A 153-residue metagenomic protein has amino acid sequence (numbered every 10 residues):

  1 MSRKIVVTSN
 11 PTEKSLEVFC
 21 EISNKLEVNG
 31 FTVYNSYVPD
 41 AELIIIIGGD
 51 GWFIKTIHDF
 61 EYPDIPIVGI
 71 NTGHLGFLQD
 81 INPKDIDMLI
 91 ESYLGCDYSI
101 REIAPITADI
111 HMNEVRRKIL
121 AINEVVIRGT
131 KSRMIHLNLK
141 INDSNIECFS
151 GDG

Functional and structural regions predicted by a protein language model:
M1-L43, I47, K55-H58, P83-R101 (+1 more regions): ATP/NTP phosphate-donor binding region
A41, D152-G153: Short, surface-exposed beta-edge/turn micro-motifs
G49-W52, G73-L75: Short glycine-rich anion-binding loops that position phosphate/pyrophosphate groups of nucleotides and phosphorylated
I54-K55, L78: Glycine/Thr-rich phosphate-binding loops of Rossmann-like dinucleotide-binding domains
E61: Short, surface-exposed basic-aromatic patches at helix termini and helix-loop junctions that form
D64-P66: Proline-centered loop/turn at the N-terminus of a beta-strand
F77-D152: Catalytic core of DAGKc-family lipid kinases
